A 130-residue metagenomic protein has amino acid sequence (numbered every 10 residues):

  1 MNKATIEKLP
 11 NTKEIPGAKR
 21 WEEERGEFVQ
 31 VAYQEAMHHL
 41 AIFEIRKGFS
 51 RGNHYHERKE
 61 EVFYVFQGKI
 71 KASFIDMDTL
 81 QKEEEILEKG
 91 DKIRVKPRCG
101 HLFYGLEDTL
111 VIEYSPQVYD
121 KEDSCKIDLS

Functional and structural regions predicted by a protein language model:
M1-H38, G52: A short, N-terminal "cap"/entry segment at the start of jelly-roll beta-barrel domains of the cupin/DSBH fold
A4, P10-P16, Q81, L102-S130: Double-stranded beta-helix
F28, N53, A72-S73, V95 (+2 more regions): Short beta-strand His + acidic residue motifs that chelate non-heme Fe in jelly-roll/DSBH and cupin folds
A41-K59: Conserved short histidine dyad/triad with adjacent acidic residue
R46-G48, K89-G90, K96-R98, D108: Tight coil/turn sites that cap or link beta-strands
R58-I75: Glycine- and acidic-residue-biased ligand/ion/polar-headgroup-sensing regions
R58-K59, D91, C99, E107 (+1 more regions): A generic "binding-loop/recognition-motif" signal
M77-P97: Short acidic-glycine-tyrosine-enriched beta hairpin
